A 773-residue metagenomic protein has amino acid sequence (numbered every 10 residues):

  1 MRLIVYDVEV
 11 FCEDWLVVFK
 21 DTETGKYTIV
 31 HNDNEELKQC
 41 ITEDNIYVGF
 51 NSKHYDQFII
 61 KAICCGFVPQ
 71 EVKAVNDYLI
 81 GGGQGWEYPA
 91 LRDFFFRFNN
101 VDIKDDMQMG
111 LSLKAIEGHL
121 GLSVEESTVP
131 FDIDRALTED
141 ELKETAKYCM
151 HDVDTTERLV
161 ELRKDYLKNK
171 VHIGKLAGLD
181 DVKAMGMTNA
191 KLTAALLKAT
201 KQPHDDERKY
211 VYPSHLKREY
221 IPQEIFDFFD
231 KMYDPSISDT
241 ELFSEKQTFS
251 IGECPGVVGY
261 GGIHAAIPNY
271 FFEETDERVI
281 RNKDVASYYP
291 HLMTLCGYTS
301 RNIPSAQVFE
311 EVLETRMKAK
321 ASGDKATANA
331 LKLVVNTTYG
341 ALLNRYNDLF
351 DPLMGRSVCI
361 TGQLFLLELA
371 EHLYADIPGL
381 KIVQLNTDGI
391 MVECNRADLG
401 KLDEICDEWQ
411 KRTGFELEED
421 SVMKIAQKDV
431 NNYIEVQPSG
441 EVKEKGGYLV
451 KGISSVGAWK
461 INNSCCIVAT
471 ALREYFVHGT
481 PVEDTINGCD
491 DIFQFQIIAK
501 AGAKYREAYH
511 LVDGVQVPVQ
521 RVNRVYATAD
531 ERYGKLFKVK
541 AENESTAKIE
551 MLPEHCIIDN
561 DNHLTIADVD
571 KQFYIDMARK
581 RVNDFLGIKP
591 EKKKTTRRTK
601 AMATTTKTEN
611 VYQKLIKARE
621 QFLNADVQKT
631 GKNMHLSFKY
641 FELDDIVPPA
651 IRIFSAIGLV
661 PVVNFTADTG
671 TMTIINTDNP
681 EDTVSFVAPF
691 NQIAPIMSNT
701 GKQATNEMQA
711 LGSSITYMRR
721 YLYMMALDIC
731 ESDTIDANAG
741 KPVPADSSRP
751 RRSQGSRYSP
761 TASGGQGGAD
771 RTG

Functional and structural regions predicted by a protein language model:
M1-G82, L242-C254, V258-F271: Conserved RNase H-like, two-metal-ion catalytic cores of nucleic-acid enzymes
R2-V10, N100-D102, R281-K283, L659-N664: Two-metal-ion RNase H-like nuclease active-site motif
I46-I59, M391, R396, E642 (+1 more regions): Acidic, metal-coordinating catalytic cores used for nucleic-acid/nucleotide bond scission and strand-transfer chemistry
Y47-V48, S52, Q57, P69-V153: Active-site-proximal helix-loop-helix substrate-binding element of RNase H-like nuclease domains
M107-S112, P130-A136, G252-E371, A375-D376 (+1 more regions): Helical catalytic core of nucleic-acid polymerases
H119-S127, I133-I280, V285-A286, L369-Q410 (+4 more regions): Conserved "right-hand" nucleotidyltransferase catalytic core of DNA-directed polymerases
K246, E253, A328, L399-A601: C-terminal, non-catalytic extensions of nucleic-acid polymerases
M602-R771: Polyanion-binding surfaces on beta-sheet-dominated domains and ring/shell assemblies
